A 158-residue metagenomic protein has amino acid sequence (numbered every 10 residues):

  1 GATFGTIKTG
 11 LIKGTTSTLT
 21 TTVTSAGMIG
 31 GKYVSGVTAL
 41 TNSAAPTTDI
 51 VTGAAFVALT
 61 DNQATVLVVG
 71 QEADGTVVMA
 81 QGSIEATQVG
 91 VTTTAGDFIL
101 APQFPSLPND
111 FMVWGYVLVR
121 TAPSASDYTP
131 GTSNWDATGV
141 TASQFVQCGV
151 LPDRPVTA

Functional and structural regions predicted by a protein language model:
G1-A158: Beta-strand-rich solenoidal segments
